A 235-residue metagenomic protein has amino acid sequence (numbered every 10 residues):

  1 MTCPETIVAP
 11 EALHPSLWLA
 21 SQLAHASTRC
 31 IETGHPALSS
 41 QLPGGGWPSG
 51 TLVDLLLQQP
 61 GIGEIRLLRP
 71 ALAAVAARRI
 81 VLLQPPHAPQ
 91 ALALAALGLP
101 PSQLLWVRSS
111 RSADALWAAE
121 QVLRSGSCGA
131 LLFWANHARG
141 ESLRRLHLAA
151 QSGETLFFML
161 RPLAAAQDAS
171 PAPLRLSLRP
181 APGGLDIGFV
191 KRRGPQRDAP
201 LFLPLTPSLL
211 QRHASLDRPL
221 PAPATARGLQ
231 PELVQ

Functional and structural regions predicted by a protein language model:
M1-L82, A96, P101, R192-P195 (+1 more regions): Detector for small/aliphatic-rich hydrophobic stretches
T2, R78-V81, A91-L92, L97 (+6 more regions): Glycine-biased, small-residue-rich flexible motifs in mid-sequence functional cores and linkers
T33, I62-L67, A113-W117, H137-E141 (+2 more regions): Charged, alpha-helix-enriched surfaces in structured cytosolic catalytic cores of large nucleotide-utilizing machines
L38, L55, L104, L131 (+2 more regions): Conserved RecA-like P-loop NTPase ATPase core
V53, V81, L105-V107, F158 (+1 more regions): Hydrophobic/aromatic beta-strand patches that form the interior of the parallel beta-sheet core in alpha/beta enzyme
V81-R139, L143: Long, charge-dense
L123-D168, A172, P180: A contiguous pocket-lining binding segment that forms or flanks enzyme active sites
R161-A226: Phosphate-binding/switch region of NTP-binding enzymes
